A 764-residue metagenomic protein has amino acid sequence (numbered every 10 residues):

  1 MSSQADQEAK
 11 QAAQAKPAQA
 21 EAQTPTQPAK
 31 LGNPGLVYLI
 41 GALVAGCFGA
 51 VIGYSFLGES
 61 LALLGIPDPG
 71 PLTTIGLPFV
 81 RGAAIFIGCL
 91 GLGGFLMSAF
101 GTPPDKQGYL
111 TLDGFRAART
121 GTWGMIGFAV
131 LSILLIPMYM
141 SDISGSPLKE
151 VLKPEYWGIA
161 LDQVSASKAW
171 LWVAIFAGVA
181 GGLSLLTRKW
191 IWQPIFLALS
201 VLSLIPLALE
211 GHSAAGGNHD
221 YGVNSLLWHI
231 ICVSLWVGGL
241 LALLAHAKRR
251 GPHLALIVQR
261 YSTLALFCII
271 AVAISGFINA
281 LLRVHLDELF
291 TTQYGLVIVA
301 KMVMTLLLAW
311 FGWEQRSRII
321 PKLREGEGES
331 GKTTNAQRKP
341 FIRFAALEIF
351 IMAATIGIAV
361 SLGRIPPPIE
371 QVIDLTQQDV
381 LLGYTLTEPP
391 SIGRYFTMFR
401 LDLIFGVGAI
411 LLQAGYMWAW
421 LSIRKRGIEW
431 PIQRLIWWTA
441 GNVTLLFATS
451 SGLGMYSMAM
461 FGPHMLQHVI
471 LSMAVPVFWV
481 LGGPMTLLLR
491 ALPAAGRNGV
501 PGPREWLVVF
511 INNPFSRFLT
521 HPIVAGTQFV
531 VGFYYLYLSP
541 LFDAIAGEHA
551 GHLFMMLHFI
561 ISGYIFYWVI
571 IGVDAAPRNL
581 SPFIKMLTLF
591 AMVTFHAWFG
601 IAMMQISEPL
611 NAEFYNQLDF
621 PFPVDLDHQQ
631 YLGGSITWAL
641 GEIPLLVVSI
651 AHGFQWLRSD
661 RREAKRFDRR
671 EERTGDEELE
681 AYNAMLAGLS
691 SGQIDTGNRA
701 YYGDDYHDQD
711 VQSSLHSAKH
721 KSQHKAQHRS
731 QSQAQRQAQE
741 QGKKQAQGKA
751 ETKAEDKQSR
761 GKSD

Functional and structural regions predicted by a protein language model:
M1, A12, D668-D764: Long, low-complexity, intrinsically disordered cytosolic termini of multi-pass membrane proteins
S2-R400, D627-L632, I636, E642-I643 (+7 more regions): Polytopic transmembrane helical bundles with strong interfacial aromatic enrichment
I75, R81-A83, G88-C89, G121 (+6 more regions): Early transmembrane hairpin module of multi-pass membrane proteins
L131-S132, V201-L209, A273-I274, N442-S450 (+2 more regions): Aromatic-anchored segments of alpha-helical transmembrane domains
H212-V223, I278-V299, S450-G462, S539-L553 (+1 more regions): Interfacial helix-loop-helix junctions of multi-pass membrane proteins
I269-R316, Y567-L626: Glycine/small-residue-rich hydrophobic helix-like segments
R316, V508-W598: Hydrophobic transmembrane alpha-helical segments that form the core helix bundle of multi-pass membrane enzymes
L347-I349, A354, D379-F405, S562-G563 (+1 more regions): C-terminal, well-folded lobe of enzymatic/effector domains
